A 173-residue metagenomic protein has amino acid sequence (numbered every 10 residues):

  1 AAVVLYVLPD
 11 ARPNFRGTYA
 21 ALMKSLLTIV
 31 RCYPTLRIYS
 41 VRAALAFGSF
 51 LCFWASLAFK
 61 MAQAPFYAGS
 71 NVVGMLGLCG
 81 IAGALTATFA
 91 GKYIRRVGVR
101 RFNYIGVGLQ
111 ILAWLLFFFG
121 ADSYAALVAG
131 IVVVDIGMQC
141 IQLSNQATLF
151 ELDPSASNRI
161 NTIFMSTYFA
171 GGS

Functional and structural regions predicted by a protein language model:
A1-N14: C-terminal membrane-cytosol helix-exit motif in multi-pass small-molecule transporters
C32-C52, V128, V132-V133: Pair of pore-lining "gating" transmembrane helices in MFS-fold secondary transporters
A44, L78-A82, V132, T162-A170: Transmembrane alpha-helical cores of Major Facilitator Superfamily
G48-F66: Helix-loop boundary and gating motifs at the non-cytosolic
A64-A82, R159-I163: Loop-to-transmembrane helix entry
L85-V99: Helix-to-loop junctions at the C-terminal end of transmembrane segments in multipass secondary transporters
R100-N145: C-terminal transmembrane helical hairpin of 12-TM major facilitator-type secondary transporters
E151-S173: A late C-terminal transmembrane helix in Major Facilitator Superfamily
